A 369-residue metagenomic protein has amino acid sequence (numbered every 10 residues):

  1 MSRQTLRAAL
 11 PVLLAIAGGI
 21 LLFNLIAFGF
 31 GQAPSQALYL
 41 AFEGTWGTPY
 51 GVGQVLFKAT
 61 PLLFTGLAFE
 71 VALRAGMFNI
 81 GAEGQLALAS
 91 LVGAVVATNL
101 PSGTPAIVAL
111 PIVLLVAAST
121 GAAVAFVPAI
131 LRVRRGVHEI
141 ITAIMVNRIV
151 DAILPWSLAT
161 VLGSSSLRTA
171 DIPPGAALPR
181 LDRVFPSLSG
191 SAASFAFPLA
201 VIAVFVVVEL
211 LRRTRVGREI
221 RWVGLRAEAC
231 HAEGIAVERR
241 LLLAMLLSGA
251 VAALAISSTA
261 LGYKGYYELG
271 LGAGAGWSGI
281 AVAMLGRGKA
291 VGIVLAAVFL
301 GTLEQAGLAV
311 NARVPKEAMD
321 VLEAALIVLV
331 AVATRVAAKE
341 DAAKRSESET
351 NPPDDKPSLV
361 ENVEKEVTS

Functional and structural regions predicted by a protein language model:
M1-G19, N24-L25, L225, A232-R239 (+1 more regions): Cytosolic-side transmembrane-helix boundaries in multi-pass membrane proteins
S2-L10, L73-A82, G103-P173, R213-R215 (+2 more regions): Short loop segments and helix-boundary regions at transmembrane helix junctions of multi-pass inner-membrane proteins
T5-P11, E43-L56, G81, A106-P111 (+3 more regions): Interfacial loop-to-helix junctions that mark the boundaries of transmembrane helices in multi-pass membrane
V12-F28, T65-F69, S90-V96, A117-G121 (+7 more regions): Hydrophobic core segments of alpha-helical transmembrane domains in multi-pass membrane transport and ion-translocation
F23-F30, Q36, L40-L100, L114 (+5 more regions): Single transmembrane alpha-helix segments in multi-pass membrane proteins
E139-R213, Y266, A318, V363-S369: Transmembrane helix-bundle core of multi-pass membrane transporters and related energy-transducing complexes
S187-Y266, A290-V291, L295, T368-S369: Helix-loop-helix "hairpin" substructures at the membrane interface of multi-pass membrane proteins
A252, S258, G262-A324: Transmembrane alpha-helical segments in multi-pass inner-membrane proteins
